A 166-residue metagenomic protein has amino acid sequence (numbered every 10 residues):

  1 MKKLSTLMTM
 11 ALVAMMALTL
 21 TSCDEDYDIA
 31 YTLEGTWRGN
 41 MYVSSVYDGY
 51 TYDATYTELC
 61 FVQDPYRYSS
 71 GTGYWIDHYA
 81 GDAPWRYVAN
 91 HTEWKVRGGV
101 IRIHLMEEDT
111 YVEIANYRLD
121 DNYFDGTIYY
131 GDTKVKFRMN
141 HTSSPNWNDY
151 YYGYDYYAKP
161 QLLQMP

Functional and structural regions predicted by a protein language model:
M1-M10: Bacterial N-terminal signal peptides that target proteins for export
K3-L4, A17-M41, N146-N148, Y154-P166: Bacterial Sec-dependent N-terminal signal peptides
T9-T19: Bacterial N-terminal signal peptides
I29-A54, H91-E93: Tryptophan-anchored aromatic micro-motifs
M41-S44, Y74-Y79, H104-E107, T127-G131: Beta-turn initiation residues at beta-strand->coil junctions
Y50-V100: N-terminal glycine/threonine-rich, aromatic-flanked beta-hairpin/loop signature
Y87-G98, T127-P166: Edge beta-strand at a domain terminus
R97-Y123: Acidic, glycine-rich flexible loop segments
